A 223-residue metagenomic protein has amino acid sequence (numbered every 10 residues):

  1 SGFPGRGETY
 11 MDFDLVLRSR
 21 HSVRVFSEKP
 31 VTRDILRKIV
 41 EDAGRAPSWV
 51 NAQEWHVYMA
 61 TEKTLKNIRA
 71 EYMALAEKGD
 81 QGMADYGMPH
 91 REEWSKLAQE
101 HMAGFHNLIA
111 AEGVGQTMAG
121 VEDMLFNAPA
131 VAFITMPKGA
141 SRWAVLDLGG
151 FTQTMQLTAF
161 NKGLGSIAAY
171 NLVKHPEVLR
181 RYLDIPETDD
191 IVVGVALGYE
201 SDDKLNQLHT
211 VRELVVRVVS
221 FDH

Functional and structural regions predicted by a protein language model:
S1-Y10: Short, Lys/Arg-enriched N-terminal segments with co-localized hydrophobic residues within the first ~10-30 amino acids
D14-K29: Generic N-terminal amphipathic, Lys/Arg-enriched alpha-helix
L15-S19, H90-A103, D190-H223: C-terminal helix-cap and adjacent tail motif
I39-R45, A130-Y182: Small-aliphatic-rich amphipathic alpha-helix that forms the alpha element of a beta-alpha
W49-A52, D123-F126, I185-E187: Solvent-exposed alpha-helices and their adjacent loops that cap or buttress functional pockets in soluble metabolic
V50-T61, N171: Short loop-to-beta-strand entry elements in the cores of soluble alpha/beta enzymes
E54-W55, A128-V131, I191-V192: Short, surface-exposed beta-edge/turn micro-motifs
M59-S141: Glycine/small-residue-rich phosphate/adenosyl-binding loop
